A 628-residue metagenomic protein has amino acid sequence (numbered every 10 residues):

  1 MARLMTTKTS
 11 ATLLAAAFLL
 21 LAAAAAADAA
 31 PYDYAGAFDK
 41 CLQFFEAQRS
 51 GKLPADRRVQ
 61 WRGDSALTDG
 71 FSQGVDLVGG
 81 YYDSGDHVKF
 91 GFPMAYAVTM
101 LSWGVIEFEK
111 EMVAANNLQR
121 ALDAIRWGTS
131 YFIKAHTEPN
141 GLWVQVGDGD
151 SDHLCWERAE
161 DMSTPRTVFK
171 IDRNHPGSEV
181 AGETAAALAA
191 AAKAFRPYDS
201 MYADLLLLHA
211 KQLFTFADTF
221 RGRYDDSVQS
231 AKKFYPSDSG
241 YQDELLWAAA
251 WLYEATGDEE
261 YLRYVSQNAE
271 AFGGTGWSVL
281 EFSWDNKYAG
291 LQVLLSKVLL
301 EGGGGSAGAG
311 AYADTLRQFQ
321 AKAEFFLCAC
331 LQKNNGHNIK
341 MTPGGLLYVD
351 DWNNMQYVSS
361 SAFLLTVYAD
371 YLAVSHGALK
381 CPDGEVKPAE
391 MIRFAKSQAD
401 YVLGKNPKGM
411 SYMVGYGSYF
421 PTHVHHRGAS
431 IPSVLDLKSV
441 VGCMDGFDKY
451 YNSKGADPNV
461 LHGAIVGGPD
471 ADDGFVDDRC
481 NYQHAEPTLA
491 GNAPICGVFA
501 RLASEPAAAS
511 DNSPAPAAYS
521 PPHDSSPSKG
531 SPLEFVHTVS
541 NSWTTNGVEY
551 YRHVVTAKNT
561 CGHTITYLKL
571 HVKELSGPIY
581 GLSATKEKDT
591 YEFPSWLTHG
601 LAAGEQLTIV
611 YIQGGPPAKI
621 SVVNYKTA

Functional and structural regions predicted by a protein language model:
T6-A29: Cleavable N-terminal signal peptides of Sec/SRP-targeted secreted and luminal proteins
D28-Q43, A47-E107, Q145-A194, K232 (+5 more regions): Aromatic (Trp/Tyr) and acidic
A121-G141: Carboxylate/His-rich catalytic cores and anion/metal-binding grooves
N512-G547: Glycan-recognition and catalytic regions of carbohydrate-active enzymes
H523-P532, S583-T590, P594-A628: Terminal connector regions
S542-W543, G562-K588, Y625-T627: Short acidic, flexible loop segments centered on an aromatic residue
N546-V554: Short, solvent-exposed loop/turn segments enriched in Ser/Thr/Gly
V554-A557, G604: Buried hydrophobic-core signal for structured, non-transmembrane domains
